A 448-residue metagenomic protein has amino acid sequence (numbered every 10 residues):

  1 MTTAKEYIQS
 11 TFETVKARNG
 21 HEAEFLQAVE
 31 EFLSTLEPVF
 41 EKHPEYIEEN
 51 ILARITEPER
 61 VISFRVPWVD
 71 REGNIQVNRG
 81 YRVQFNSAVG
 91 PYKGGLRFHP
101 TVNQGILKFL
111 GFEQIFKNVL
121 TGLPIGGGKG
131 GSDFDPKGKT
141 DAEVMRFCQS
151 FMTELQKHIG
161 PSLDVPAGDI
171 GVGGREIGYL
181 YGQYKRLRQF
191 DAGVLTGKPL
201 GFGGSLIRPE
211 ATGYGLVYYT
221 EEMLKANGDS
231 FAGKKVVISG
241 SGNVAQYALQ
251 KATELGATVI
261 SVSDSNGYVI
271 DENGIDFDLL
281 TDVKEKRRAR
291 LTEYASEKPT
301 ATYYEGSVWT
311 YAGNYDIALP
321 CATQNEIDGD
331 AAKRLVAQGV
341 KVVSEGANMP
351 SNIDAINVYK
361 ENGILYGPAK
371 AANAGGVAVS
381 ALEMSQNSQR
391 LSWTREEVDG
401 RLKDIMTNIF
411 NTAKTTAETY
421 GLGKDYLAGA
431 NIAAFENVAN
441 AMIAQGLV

Functional and structural regions predicted by a protein language model:
T2-A28, M223-L224, V336-V448: Adenosine-phosphate binding glycine-rich loop
A23-L26, P44-E48, G122, I159-G168 (+3 more regions): Flexible, glycine/charged-enriched surface loops at secondary-structure junctions
E45-N74: Structured beta-strand/loop patches that form or line metal/cofactor-binding pockets in enzymes
H99, N118-A232: Glycine/serine-rich phosphate-binding loop and adjoining beta1-alpha1 elements at the start of nucleotide-handling
L163-A167, F190-L195, I238, S261-D264 (+4 more regions): General beta-strand structural signal in soluble alpha/beta enzymes
T196, G204-N314: Glycine-rich phosphate/diphosphate-binding loop of Rossmann-like nucleotide-binding domains
G267-Y366, A371: Rossmann-like adenosine-cofactor binding region
